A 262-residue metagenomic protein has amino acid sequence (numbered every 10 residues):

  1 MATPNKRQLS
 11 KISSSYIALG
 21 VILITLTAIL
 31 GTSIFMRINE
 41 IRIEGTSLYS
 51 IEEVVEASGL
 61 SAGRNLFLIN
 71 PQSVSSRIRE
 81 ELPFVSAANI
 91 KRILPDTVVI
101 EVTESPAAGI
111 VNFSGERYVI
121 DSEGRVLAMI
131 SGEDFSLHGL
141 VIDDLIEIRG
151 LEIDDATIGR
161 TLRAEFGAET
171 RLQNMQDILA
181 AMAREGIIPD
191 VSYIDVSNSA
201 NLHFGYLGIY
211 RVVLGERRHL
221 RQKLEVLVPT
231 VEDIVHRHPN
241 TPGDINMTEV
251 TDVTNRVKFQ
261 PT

Functional and structural regions predicted by a protein language model:
A2-T32, M36, E53, A57 (+2 more regions): Charged, solvent-exposed interaction patches on well-folded alpha/beta domains that mediate macromolecular contacts
I43: Extended, alpha-helix-rich binding/interface surfaces that flank or overlap catalytic cores and mediate recognition
Y49-S76, E80: Short extracytoplasmic
P71, S75, E81-N89, T97-V99: Extracytoplasmic/periplasmic mature domains of Sec-exported, cell-envelope-associated bacterial proteins
